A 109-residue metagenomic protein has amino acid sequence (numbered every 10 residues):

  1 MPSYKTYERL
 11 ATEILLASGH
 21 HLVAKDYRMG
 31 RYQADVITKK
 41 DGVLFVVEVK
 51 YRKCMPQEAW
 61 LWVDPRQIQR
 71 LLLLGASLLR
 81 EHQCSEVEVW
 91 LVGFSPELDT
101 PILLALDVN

Functional and structural regions predicted by a protein language model:
M1-Y27: Acidic-basic catalytic patches of nuclease active cores, encompassing PD-(D/E)XK and other metal-cofactor nuclease
L15, V36-Q57, L71: Conserved catalytic cores of phosphodiester-cleaving nucleases, focusing on short active-site segments
A24, Q33-D35, L78: Short secondary-structure capping/turn segments at boundaries of alpha-helices and beta-strands
D26, D35-I37, G93: Short, surface-exposed charged micro-motifs
R28-G30, K40-D41: Structural motif
M29-Q33, L98: Short acidic/glycine-enriched loop/turn segments that link adjacent beta-strands
Y51-L98: Catalytic cores of nucleic-acid endonucleases
S95-N109: Short, C-terminally biased terminal segments at protein or domain edges
